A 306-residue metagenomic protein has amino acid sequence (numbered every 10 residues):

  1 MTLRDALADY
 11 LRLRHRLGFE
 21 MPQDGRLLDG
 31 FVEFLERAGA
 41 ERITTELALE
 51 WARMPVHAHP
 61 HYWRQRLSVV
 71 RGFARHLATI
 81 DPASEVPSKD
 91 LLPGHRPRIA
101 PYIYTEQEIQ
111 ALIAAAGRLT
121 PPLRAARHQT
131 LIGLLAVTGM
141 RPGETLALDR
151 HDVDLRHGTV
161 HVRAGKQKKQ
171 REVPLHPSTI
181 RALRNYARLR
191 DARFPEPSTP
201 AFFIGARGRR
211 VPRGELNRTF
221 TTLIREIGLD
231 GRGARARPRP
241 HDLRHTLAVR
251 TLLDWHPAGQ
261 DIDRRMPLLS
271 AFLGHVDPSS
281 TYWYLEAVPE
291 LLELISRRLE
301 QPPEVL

Functional and structural regions predicted by a protein language model:
M1-L306: Conserved catalytic core of the tyrosine transesterase superfamily
